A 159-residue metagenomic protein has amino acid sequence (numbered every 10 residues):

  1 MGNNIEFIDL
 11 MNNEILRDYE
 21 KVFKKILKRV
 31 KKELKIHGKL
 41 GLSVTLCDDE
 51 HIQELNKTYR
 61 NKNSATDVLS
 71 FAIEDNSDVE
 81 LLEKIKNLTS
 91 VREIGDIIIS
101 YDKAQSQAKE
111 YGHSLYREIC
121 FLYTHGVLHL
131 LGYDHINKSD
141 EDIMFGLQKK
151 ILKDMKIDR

Functional and structural regions predicted by a protein language model:
M1-C120, L130-R159: An acidic/histidine-cluster motif and surrounding catalytic segment that typifies divalent-metal-assisted enzyme active
